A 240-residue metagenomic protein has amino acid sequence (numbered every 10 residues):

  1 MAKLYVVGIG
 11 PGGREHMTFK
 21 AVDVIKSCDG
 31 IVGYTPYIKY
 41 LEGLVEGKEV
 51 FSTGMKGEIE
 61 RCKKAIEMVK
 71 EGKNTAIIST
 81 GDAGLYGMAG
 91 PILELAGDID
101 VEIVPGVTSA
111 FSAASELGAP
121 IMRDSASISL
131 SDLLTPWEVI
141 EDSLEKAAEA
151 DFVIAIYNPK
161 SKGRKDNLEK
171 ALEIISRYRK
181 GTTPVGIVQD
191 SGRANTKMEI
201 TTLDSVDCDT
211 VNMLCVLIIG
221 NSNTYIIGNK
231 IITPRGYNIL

Functional and structural regions predicted by a protein language model:
M1-V104, D207: Class I S-adenosyl-L-methionine
V6, T75, E149-L240: A contiguous loop/helix-start segment that scaffolds small-molecule binding in enzyme catalytic cores
I9-P11, G33-P36, T53-M55, T80-D82 (+7 more regions): Fold-independent oxyanion-binding glycine-rich loops and adjacent beta-strand/coil segments at enzyme active sites
G10-H16, L134-W137, E199-T201: Short gly/ser/thr-rich secondary-structure transition/capping motifs
C28-I31, L44, M68-G72, L95 (+5 more regions): Change "in soluble alpha/beta enzymes" to "in soluble alpha/beta proteins
I38-Y40, E58-I59, T108-S112, L133-P136 (+1 more regions): Short gly/pro/ser/thr-enriched loop/turn and capping motifs at secondary-structure boundaries
K73-I78, I121-D132, D204-M213: A polyampholytic, Gly/Pro-enriched intrinsically disordered region
G87-A150: Class I SAM-dependent methyltransferase SAM-binding "motif I" and its flanking Rossmann-like core
